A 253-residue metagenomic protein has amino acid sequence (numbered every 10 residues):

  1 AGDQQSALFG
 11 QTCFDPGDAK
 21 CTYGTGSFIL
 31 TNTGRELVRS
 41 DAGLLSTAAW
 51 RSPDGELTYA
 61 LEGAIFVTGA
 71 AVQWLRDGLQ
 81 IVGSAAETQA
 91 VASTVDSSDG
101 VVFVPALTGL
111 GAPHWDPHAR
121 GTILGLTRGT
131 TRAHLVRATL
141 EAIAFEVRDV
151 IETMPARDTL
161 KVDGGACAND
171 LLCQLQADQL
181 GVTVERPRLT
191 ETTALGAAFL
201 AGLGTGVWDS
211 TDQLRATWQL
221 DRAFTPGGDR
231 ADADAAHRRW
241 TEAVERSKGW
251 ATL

Functional and structural regions predicted by a protein language model:
A1, K20-G26, L30, A49 (+1 more regions): Short beta-strand segments
A1-A7, T25-G26, Q176, E191: Conserved glycosyltransferase catalytic-site signature
A1-D18, T31-R35: Conserved phosphate-binding catalytic cores of ATP/NTP-utilizing and phosphoryl-transfer enzymes
Q4, D18, S27, V147-V150 (+1 more regions): Extended, hydrophobic alpha-helical segments in both membrane/secreted and soluble proteins
A7, S27-L30, A168-N169: Short, active-site-adjacent cap segments at secondary-structure transitions
Q11-C13, A19-T22, A64-I65, A92-V95: A general structural signal for short secondary-structure junctions and capping/turn motifs
G17-C21, V38-D41: Conserved ATP-binding loop and adjacent catalytic segment of the adenylate-forming AMP-binding
T33-L253: Glycine/Thr-rich phosphate-binding loops that ligate phosphate moieties of nucleotide and other phosphorylated ligands
